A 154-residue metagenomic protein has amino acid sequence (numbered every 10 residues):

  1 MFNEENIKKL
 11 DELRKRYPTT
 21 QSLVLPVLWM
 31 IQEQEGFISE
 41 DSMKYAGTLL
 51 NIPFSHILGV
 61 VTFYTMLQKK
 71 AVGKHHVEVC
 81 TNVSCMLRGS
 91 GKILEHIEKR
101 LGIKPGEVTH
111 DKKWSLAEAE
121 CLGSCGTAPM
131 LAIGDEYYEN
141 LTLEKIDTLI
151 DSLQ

Functional and structural regions predicted by a protein language model:
M1-Q154: Signature of N-terminal electron-transfer/Fe-S-associated modules in redox systems
